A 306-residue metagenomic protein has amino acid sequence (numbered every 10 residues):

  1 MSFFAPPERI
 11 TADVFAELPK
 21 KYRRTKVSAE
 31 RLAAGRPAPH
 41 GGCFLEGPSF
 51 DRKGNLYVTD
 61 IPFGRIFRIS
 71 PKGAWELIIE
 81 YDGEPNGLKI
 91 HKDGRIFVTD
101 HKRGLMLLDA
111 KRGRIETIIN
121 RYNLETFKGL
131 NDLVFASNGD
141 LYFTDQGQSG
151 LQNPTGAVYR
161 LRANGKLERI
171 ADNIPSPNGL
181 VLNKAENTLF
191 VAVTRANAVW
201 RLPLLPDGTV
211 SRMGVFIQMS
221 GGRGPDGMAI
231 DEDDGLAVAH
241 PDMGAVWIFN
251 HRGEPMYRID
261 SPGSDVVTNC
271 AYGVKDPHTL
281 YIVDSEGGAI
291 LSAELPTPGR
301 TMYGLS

Functional and structural regions predicted by a protein language model:
M1-E30, Q152-T155: Blade/loop signatures of beta-propeller domains
K26-V27, G35-K53, Y81-G104, N123-L141 (+7 more regions): Beta-rich, blade/repeat-based domains predominating in secreted/periplasmic proteins but also intracellular
E30-A38, G73-I79, E116-L124, K166-D172 (+2 more regions): A short beta-strand motif characteristic of beta-propeller blades
I61, H101, Q146-G147, T194 (+5 more regions): Short loop/turn segments immediately following the C-termini of beta-strands
R65-F67, G104-M106, G156-Y159, A198-W200 (+2 more regions): A short loop-to-beta-strand structural motif that recurs across blades of beta-propeller domains
I69-A74, D109-G113, L161-G165, P203-G208 (+2 more regions): Short loop/turn segments that connect beta-strands within beta-propeller blades
N197-A198, L202-L204, T209-M213, I217-E254: Loop/turn-rich, solvent-exposed surfaces of beta-rich toroidal or solenoidal domains
T268-S306: Blade-level signature of beta-propeller repeat domains, shared across WD40, Kelch, NHL, RCC1 and BNR/Asp-box propellers
